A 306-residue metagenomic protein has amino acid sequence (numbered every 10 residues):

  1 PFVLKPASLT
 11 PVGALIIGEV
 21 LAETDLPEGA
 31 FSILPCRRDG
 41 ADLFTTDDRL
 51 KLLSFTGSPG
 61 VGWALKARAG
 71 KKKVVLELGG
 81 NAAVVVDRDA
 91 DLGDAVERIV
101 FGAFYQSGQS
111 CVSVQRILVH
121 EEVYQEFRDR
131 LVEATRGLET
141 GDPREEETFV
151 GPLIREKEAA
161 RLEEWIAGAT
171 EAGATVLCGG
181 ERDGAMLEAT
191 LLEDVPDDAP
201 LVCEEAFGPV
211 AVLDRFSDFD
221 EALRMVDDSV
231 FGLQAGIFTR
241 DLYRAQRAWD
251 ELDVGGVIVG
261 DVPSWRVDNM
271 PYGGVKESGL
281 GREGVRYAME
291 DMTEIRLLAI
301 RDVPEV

Functional and structural regions predicted by a protein language model:
P1-D94, F216: Rossmann-like NAD(P) dinucleotide-binding subdomain of oxidoreductase/dehydrogenase enzymes
P1-V3, V176, G256: A short hydrophobic/small-residue beta-strand
F2, N81-V84, T148, G274-S278: Short beta-alpha connecting loops at secondary-structure transitions that line or flank enzyme active sites
L9, L118, I154-K157, A211-D214 (+1 more regions): Glycosyltransferase donor-binding loop in the core domain
G13-I17, G40, V61, S113 (+6 more regions): Hydrophobic alpha-helical segments typical of transmembrane helices and their membrane-interface/capping positions
A14-I17, F44, L65, F127 (+3 more regions): Hydrophobic packing residues within well-ordered alpha-helices of enzyme cores
L50, V85, E139, I166 (+2 more regions): Conserved C-terminal structural/oligomerization subdomain of aldehyde/semialdehyde dehydrogenase
L52, G60-P196, V259, E305-V306: ALDH superfamily catalytic-core signature
